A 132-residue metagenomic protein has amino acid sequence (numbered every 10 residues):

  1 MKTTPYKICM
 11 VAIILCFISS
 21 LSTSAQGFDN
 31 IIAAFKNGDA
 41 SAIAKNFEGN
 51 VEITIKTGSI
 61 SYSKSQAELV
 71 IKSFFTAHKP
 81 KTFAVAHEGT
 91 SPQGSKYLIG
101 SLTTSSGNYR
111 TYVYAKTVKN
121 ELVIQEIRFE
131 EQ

Functional and structural regions predicted by a protein language model:
M1-F28: Bacterial Sec-dependent N-terminal signal peptides
S24-D39: Short, aromatic-enriched amphipathic alpha-helices that serve as compact interaction elements
F28, N46-E48, P80, S95 (+2 more regions): Extracytoplasmic
F47-A84: Short solvent-exposed beta->alpha transition segments
L69-G107: Surface-exposed, charged secondary-structure patches
N108-Q132: Short beta-strand edge/turn micro-motifs at domain boundaries
